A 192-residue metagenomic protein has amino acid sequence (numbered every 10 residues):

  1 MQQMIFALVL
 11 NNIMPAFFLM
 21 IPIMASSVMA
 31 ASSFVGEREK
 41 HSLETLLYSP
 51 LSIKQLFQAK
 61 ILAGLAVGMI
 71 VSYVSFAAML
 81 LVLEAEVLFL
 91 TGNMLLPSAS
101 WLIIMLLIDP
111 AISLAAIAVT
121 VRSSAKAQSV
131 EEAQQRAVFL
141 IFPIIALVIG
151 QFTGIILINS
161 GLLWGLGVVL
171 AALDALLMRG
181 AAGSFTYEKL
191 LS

Functional and structural regions predicted by a protein language model:
M1-L8, A77-L106, I158: Membrane-interfacial helix-loop-helix connectors in multipass membrane proteins
V9-A31: Long, hydrophobic alpha-helical segments
I21, S26, I53-L80: Selective transmembrane-helix segments that form parts of the transport pathway or gating/packing helices in multipass
S26-L47: Transmembrane helix boundary and interhelical loop/hinge segments in multi-pass membrane proteins
A31-S33, G92-I141: A structural motif at transmembrane helix-loop-helix junctions in multipass membrane proteins
K126, A172-S192: Junction motif at the cytosolic side of a transmembrane helix
Q128-Q135, I149-V168: Extracellular/periplasmic helix-loop-helix junctions in multi-pass membrane proteins
